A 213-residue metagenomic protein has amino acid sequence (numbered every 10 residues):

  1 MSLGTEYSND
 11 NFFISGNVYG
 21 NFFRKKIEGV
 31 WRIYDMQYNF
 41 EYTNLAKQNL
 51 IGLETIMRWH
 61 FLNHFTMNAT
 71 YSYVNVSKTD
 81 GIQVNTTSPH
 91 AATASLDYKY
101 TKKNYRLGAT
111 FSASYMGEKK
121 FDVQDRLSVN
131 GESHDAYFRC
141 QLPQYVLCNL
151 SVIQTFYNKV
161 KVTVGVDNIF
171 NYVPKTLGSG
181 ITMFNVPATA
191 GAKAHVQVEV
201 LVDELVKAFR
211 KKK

Functional and structural regions predicted by a protein language model:
M1, S8-D10, K47-I51, T86-A92 (+2 more regions): Residues that define the transmembrane beta-barrel architecture of outer-membrane proteins
M1, Y38-N44, G52, S77-V84 (+3 more regions): Extracellular loop and loop/strand-boundary signature of outer-membrane beta-barrel proteins
M1-N44, N49: Membrane-embedded beta-barrel scaffold of Gram-negative outer-membrane proteins
L3, I14-G16, M67-A69, A94 (+4 more regions): Transmembrane beta-strands of outer-membrane beta-barrel proteins
Y7-N11, F22, H60-H64, P89 (+4 more regions): Strand-connecting loop/turn motifs
Y19-F23, E41-D122: Gram-negative outer-membrane beta-barrel transporters
F22, M67, Y115-V129, I153-K213: C-terminal beta-signal and adjacent terminal beta-strands/loops of Gram-negative outer-membrane beta-barrel proteins
V30-N39, A69-K78, V123-H134, P174-S179: Flexible, solvent-exposed coil segments and beta strand-coil junctions, predominantly the extracellular/periplasmic
